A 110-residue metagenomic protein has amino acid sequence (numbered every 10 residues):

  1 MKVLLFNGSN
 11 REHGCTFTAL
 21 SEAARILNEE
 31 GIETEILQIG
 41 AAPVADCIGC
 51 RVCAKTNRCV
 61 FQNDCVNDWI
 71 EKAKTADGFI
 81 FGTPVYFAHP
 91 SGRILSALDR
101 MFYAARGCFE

Functional and structural regions predicted by a protein language model:
M1-I32: N-terminal beta1-alpha1 ligand-phosphate binding loop
H13, A54-V60, V66: Cys/His-rich zinc-coordinating "finger/knuckle" motifs
H13, V44-D46, P90: Generic structural signal for helix capping and beta-alpha/helix-loop junctions
T18-S21, G49-V52, R93-A97: Short, glycine/charged-enriched secondary-structure capping and boundary segments
E30, T56, T75-A76: Structured helix-beta-strand junction loops
I36-R58: N-terminal beta-loop-helix "entrance" segment that forms/cooperates in small-molecule cofactor or anionic ligand
V60-E110: Helix-loop-strand module that forms the ligand-binding subsite of alpha/beta enzymes
